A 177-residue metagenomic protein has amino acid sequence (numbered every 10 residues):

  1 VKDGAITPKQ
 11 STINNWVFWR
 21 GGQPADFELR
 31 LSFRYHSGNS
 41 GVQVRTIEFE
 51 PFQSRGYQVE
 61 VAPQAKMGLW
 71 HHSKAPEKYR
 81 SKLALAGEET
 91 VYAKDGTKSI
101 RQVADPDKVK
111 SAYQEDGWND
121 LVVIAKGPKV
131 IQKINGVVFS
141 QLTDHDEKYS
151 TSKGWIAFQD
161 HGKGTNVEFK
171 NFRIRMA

Functional and structural regions predicted by a protein language model:
V1-A177: Carbohydrate-interacting regions of secretory-pathway proteins
